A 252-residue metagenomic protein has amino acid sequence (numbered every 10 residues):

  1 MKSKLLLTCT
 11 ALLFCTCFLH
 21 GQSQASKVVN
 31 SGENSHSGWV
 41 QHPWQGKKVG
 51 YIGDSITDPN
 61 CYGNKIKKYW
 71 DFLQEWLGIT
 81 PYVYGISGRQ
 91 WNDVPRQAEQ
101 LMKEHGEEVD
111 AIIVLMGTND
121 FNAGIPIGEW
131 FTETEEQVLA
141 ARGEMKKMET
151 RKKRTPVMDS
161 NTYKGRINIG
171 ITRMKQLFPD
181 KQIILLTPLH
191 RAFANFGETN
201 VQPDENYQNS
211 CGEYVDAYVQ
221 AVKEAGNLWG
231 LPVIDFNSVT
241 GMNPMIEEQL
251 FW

Functional and structural regions predicted by a protein language model:
M1-A25: Bacterial Sec-dependent N-terminal signal peptides
G21-S87, N92-E107: Serine-esterase "nucleophile elbow" of acetyl-processing enzymes
K48-G53, T80-G85, D110-L115, Q182-T187 (+1 more regions): Structural recognition of the beta-strand scaffold that forms the well-ordered cores of secreted hydrolase catalytic
S55-P59, I86-W91, G117-A123, L189-F193 (+1 more regions): Solvent-exposed loop/turn segments at secondary-structure junctions within structured extracellular/periplasmic domains
L77, L177-P179, W229: Helix C-cap/helix->beta junction micro-motif
D93-N161: Oxyanion-hole/transition-state-stabilizing segment in secreted/luminal serine hydrolases and related acyltransferases
A98, I167-I171, V219: Generic structural signal for well-ordered alpha-helices, preferentially at hydrophobic/aromatic core positions
P188-W252: Catalytic His-Asp segment of secreted/periplasmic serine-dependent ester chemistry enzymes
